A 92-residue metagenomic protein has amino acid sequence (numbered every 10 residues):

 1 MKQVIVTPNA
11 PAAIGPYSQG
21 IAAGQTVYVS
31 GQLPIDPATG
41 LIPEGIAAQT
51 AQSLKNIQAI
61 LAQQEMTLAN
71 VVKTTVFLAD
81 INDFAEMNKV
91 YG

Functional and structural regions predicted by a protein language model:
M1-G92: Short, polar/acidic, helix-capping and beta-turn segments at strand->helix junctions that line the mouths
